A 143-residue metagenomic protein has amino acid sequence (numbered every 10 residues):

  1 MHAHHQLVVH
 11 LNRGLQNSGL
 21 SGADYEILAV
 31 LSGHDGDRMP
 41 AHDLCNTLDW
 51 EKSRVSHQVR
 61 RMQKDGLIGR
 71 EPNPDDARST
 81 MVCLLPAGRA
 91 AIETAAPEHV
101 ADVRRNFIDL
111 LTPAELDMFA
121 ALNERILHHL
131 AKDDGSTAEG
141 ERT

Functional and structural regions predicted by a protein language model:
H4, S21-I27, G88, E115: The N-cap/first-turn positions of alpha helices within or immediately adjacent to helix-turn-helix DNA-binding domains
V8, D43, R60-M118: Charged, amphipathic alpha-helical coiled-coil/dimerization segments
V8-E51, A138: N-terminal helix-turn-helix DNA-binding core of bacterial DNA-binding proteins
V9, A29, E93, A120 (+1 more regions): A cross-family signal for key residues in well-ordered alpha-helices that form functional helical elements
N12, E93-V100, H128-A131, G135: Charged/polar positions within long, soluble alpha-helices
P113-T143: C-terminal regulatory/oligomerization modules of transcriptional regulators
